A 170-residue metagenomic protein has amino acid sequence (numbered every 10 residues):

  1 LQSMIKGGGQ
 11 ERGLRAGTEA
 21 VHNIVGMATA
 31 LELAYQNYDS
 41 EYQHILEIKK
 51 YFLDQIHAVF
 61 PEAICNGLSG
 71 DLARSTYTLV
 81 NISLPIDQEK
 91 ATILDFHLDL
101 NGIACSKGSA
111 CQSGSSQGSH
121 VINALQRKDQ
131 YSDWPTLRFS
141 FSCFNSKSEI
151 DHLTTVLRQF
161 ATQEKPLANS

Functional and structural regions predicted by a protein language model:
L1-S170: Pyridoxal 5′-phosphate
